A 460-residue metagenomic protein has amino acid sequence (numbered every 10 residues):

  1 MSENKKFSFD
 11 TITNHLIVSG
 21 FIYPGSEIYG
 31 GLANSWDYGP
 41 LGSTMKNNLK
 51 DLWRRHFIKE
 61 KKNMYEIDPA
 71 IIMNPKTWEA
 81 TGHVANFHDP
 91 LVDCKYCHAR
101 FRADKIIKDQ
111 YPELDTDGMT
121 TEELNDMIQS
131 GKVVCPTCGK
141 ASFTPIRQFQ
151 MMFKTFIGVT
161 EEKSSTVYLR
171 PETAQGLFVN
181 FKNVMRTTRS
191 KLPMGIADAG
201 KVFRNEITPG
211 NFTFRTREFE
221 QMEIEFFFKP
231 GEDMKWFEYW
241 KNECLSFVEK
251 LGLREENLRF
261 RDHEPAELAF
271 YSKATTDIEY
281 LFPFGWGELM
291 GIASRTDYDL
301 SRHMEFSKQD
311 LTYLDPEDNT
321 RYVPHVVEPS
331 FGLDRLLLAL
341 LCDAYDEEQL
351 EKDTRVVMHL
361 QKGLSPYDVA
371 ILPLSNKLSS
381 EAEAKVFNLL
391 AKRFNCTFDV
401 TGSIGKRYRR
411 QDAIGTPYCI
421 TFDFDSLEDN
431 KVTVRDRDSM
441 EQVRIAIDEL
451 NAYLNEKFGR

Functional and structural regions predicted by a protein language model:
M1-R460: NTP/phosphate- and nucleic-acid-binding module
